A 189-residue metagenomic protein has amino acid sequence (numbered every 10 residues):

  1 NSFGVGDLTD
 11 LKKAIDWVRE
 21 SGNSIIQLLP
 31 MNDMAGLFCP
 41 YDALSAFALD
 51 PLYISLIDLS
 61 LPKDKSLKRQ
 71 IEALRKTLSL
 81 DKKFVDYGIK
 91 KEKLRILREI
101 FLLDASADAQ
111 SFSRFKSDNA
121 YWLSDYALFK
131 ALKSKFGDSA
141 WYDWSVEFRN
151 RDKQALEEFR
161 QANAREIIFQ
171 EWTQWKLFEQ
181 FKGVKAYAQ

Functional and structural regions predicted by a protein language model:
N1-Q189: Acidic/aromatic-lined carbohydrate-recognition and catalytic surfaces of CAZymes acting on diverse glycans
